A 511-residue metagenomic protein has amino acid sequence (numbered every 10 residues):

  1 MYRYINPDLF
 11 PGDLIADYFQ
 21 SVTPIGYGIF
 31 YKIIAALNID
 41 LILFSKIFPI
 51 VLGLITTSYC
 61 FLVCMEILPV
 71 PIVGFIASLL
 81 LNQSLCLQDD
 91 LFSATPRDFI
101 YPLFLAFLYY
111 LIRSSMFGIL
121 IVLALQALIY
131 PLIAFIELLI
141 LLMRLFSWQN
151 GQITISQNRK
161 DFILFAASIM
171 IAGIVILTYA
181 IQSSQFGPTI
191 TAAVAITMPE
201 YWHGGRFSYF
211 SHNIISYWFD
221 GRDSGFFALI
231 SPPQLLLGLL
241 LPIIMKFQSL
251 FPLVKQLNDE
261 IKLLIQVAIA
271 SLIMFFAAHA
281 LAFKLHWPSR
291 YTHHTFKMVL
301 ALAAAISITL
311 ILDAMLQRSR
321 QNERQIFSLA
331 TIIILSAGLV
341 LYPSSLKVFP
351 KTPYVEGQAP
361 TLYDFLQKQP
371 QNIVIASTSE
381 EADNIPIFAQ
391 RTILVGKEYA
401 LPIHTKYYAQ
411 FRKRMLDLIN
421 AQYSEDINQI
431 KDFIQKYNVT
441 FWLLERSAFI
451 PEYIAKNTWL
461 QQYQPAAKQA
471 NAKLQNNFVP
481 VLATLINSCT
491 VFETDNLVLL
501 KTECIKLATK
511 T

Functional and structural regions predicted by a protein language model:
M1-L103, I129-P131, V348-P353: Active-site lumenal/periplasmic loops and adjacent helix-entry segments of GT-C-fold, multi-pass membrane
I5-G12, Y18-F19, P131-I265, F283-P288: Transmembrane catalytic cores of multi-pass membrane glycosyltransferases and polysaccharide-assembly enzymes
S58, L341-T511: Extracytoplasmic
P96-L105, I136, I140, H293-A301: Hydrophobic core segments of transmembrane alpha-helices in multi-pass, intramembrane catalytic enzymes
F104-G118: Membrane-interface transmembrane helices that cradle and orient dolichyl/undecaprenyl
M170, I311-S344: Signature aromatic-anchored transmembrane alpha helix within multi-pass, membrane-resident enzymes that catalyze glycan
I269-R290: Transmembrane-helix signature of polytopic, lipid-linked glycan biosynthesis machinery
K284-L316: Hydrophobic/aromatic-rich transmembrane helices and adjacent perimembrane loops
